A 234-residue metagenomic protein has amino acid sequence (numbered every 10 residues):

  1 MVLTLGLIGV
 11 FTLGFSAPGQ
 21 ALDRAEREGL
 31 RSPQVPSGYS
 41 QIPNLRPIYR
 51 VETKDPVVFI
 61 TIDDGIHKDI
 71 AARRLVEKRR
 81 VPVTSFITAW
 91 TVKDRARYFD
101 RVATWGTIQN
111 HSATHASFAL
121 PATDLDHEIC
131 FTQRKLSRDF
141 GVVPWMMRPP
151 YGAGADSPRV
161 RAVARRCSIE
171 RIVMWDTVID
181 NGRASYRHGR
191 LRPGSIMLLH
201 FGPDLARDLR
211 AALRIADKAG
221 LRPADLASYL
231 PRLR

Functional and structural regions predicted by a protein language model:
M1-A21: Secretory targeting and sorting signals
A17-L45, P150-R165: Short, compositionally biased "basic patch" segments
A21, T88, D225-L226: Short, solvent-exposed coil/turn linker segments
E26-L120, D124-L125, K135: Active-site beta->alpha N-cap acidic-glycine motif
D94, S117-R222, A227-R234: Catalytic domains of cell-wall/extracellular-matrix polysaccharide-remodeling enzymes, centered on de-N-acetylation
